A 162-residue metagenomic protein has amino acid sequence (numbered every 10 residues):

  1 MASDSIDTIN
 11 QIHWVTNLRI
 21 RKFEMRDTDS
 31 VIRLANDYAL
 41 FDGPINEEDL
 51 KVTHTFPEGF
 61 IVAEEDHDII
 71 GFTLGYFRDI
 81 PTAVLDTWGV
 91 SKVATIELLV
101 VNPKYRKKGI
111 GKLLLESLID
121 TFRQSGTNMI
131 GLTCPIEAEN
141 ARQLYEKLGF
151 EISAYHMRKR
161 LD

Functional and structural regions predicted by a protein language model:
M1-R26: Conserved N-terminal entry element of GNAT/NAT acetyltransferase domains
A2-Q11, E146-D162: Terminal substrate-recognition subdomain of acyl/acetyltransferases
W14, M25, R33-V93, E97 (+1 more regions): Acetyl-CoA-dependent GNAT
E97, N102, P135: Residue-level recognition of the GNAT/N-acetyltransferase active site
V101, K107-D120, Q143, K147: Conserved acetyl-CoA-binding loop-helix of GNAT-fold acetyltransferases
K112, Q124, I136-A154: Conserved active-site alpha-helix within GNAT-family acetyltransferase domains
L115, F122-T133: Conserved GNAT acetyl-CoA-binding A-motif
G131-A141, R158-D162: Conserved beta-strand-loop-alpha-helix junction that forms the acyl-donor binding cleft
